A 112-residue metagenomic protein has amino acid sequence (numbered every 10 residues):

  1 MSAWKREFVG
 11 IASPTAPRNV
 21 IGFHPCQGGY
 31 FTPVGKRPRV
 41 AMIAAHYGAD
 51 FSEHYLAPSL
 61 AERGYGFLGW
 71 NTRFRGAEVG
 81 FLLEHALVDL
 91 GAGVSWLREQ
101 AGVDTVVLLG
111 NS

Functional and structural regions predicted by a protein language model:
M1-V40: N-terminal cap/lid segment of alpha/beta-hydrolase-fold proteins
G35, R39, A45-F51: Active-site glycine-rich loops that stabilize anionic/oxyanionic intermediates across multiple enzyme folds
P38, G64, G102-D104: Short loop/turn motifs at secondary-structure junctions
V40-A41, V107: Structural motif
A41, F51-E53, P58-E62: Conserved HGGG/HGGXW glycine-rich cap/lid loop of the alpha/beta-hydrolase fold
L60-A77: Conserved alpha/beta-hydrolase
R73-V107: Catalytic nucleophile-loop/oxyanion-hole region of alpha/beta-hydrolase and closely related hydrolase-like folds
L108-S112: Gly/Ala-rich beta-loop-alpha elbow adjacent to hydrolase catalytic centers
